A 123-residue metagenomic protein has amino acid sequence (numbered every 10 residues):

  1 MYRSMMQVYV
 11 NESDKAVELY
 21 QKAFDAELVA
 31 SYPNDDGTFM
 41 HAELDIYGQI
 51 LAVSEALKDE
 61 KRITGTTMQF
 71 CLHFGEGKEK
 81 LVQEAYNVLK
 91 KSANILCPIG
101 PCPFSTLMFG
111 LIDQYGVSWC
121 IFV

Functional and structural regions predicted by a protein language model:
M1, D35-G37, C102-F104: Short solvent-exposed loop/turn micro-motifs enriched in small/polar/acidic residues
M1-E18, E27-A30, M68-F70, I95-G100 (+1 more regions): N-terminal beta-strand motif that seeds the catalytic metal site of vicinal oxygen chelate
S4, F39-M40, T106-M108: Short loop/turn microsegments at loop-to-beta-strand junctions
V8-I50: Core segments of cupin and vicinal oxygen chelate
V10-D14, F70-Y115: Vicinal oxygen chelate
A16-E18, S54, I63, F109: Short acidic, gly/pro-rich beta-turn/loop elements at beta-sheet edges and active-site/ligand-binding grooves
Q21, E55, Y86: Short, flexible helix/strand-to-coil boundary loops that buttress conserved ligand/catalytic motifs in alpha/beta
Y32-T66, S118-I121: Conserved short beta-strand elements that form part of the metal-binding/catalytic scaffold of enzyme active sites
